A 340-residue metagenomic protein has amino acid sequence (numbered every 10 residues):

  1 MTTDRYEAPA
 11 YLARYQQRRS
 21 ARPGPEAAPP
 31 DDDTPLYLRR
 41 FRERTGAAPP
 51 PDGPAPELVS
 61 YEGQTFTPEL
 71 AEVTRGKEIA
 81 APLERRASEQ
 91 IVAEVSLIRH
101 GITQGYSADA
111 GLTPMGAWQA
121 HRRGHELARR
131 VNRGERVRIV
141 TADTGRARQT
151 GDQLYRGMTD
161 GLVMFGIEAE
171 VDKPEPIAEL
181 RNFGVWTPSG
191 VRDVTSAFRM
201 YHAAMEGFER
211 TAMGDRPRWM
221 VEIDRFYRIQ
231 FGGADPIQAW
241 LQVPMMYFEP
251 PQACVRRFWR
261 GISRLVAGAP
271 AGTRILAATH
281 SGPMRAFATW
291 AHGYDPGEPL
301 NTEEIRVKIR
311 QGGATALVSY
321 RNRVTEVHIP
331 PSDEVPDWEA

Functional and structural regions predicted by a protein language model:
R22-P29: Charged, low-complexity interaction regions
R42-R44, P50-A178, P244-Q252, D295-G313: Active-site-proximal alpha-helix that buttresses catalytic centers in soluble enzyme cores
G101, H280-G282, N322: Active-site metal-binding loops of divalent metal-dependent hydrolases
Q104-S107, R146-T150, F183-W186, M284-F287 (+1 more regions): Short catalytic/ligand-binding loop motif for oxyanion handling, primarily in non-cytosolic enzymes, centered on
M158-R256: Phosphate-handling substructures
D160-V163, F248-L317: Active-site-adjacent alpha-helix immediately C-terminal to a catalytic or transition-state-stabilizing loop
R321-A340: Acidic, His/Gly-rich catalytic cores of divalent-metal-dependent hydrolytic chemistry
